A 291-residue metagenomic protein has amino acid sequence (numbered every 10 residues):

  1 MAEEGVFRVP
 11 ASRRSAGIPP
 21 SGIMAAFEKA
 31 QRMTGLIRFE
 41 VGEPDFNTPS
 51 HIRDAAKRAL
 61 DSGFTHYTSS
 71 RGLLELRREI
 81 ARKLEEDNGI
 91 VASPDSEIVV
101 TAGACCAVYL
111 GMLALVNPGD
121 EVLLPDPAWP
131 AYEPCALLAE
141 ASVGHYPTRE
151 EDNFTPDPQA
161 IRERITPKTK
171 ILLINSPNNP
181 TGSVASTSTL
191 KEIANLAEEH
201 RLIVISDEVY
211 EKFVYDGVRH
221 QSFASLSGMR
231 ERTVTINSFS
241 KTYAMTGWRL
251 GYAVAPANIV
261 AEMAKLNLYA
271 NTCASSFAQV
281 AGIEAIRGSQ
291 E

Functional and structural regions predicted by a protein language model:
A2-F7, R13-G103, L110, A285-G288: N-terminal small-domain helix-loop-helix segment of the aminotransferase-like
E4-G5, R230-E291: Conserved core segment of the aminotransferase class I/II
M33, A139, E199-H200: Helix C-cap/helix->beta junction micro-motif
A92-I98, P118-E121, K168, R230-T233: Short acidic capping loops at alpha-helix termini that bridge into adjacent secondary structure
M112-A136: Conserved PLP-anchoring active-site segment centered on the Schiff-base-forming lysine
L138-G144: A short helix-loop-beta submotif of the ANL/AMP-binding
G144, T148-D216: Active-site phosphate-binding strand-loop segment of PLP-dependent enzymes
